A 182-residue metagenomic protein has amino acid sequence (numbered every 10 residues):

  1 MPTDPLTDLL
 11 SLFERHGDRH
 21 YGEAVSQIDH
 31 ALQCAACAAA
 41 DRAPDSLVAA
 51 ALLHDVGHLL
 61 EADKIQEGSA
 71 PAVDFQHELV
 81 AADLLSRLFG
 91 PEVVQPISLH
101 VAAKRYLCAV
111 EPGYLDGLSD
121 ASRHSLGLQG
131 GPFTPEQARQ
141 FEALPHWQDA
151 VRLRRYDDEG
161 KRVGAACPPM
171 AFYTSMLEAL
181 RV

Functional and structural regions predicted by a protein language model:
M1-V182: Metal-dependent phosphohydrolase cores
